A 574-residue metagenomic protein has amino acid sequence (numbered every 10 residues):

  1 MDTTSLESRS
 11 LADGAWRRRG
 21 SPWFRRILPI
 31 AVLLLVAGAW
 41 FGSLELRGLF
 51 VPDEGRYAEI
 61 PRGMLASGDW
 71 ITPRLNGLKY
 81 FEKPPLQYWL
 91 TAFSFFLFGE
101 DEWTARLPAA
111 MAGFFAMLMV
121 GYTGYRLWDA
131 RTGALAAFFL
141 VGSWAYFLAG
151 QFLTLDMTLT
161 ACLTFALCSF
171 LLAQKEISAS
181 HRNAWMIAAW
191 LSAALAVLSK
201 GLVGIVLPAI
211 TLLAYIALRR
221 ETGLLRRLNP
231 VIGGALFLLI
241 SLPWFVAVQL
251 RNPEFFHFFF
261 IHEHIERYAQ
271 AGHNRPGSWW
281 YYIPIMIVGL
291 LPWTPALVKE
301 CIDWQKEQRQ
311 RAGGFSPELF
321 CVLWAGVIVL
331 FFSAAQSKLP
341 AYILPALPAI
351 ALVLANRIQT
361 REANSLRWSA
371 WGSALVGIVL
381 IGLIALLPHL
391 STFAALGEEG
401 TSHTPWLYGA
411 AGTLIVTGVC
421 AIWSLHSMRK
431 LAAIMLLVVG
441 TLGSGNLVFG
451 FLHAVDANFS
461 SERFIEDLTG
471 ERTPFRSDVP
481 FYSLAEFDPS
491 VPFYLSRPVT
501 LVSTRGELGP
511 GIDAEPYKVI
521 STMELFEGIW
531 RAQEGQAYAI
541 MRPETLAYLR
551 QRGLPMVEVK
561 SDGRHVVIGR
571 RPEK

Functional and structural regions predicted by a protein language model:
D2-P22, R26, I187-W190, E300-K574: Membrane-embedded architecture of ER/inner-membrane glycosylation machinery
D2-R367: Membrane-integral, polyisoprenol-dependent glycosyltransferases of the GT-C/oligosaccharyltransferase superfamily
